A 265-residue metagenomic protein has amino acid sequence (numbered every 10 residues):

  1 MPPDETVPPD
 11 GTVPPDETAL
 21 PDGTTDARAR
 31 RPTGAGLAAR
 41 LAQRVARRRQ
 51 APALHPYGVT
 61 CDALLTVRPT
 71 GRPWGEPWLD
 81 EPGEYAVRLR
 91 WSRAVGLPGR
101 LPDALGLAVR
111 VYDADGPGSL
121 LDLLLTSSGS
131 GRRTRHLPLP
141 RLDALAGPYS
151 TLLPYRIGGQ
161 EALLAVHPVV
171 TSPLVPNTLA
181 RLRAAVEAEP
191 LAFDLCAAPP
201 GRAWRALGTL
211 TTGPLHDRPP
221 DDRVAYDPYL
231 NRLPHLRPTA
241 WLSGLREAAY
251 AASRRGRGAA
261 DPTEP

Functional and structural regions predicted by a protein language model:
P2-T6, L20-P265: Active-site-adjacent core segments of small-molecule enzymes
P8-D10, P14-A19: Long tandem-repeat architecture
